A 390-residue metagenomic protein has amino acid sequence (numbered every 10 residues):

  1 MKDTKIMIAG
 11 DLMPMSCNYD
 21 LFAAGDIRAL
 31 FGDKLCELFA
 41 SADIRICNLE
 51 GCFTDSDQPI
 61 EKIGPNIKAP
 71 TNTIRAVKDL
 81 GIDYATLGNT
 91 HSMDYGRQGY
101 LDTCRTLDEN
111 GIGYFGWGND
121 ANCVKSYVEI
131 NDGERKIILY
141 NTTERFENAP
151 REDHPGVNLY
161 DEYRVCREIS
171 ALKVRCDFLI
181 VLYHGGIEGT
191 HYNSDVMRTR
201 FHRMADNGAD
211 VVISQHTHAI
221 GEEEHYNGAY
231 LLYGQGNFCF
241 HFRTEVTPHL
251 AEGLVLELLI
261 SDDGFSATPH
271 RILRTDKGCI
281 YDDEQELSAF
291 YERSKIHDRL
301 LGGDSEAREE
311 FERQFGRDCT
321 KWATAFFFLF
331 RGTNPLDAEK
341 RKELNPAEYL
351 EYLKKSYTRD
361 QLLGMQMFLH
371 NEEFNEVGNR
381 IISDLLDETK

Functional and structural regions predicted by a protein language model:
M1-T90, D94-G96: N-terminal catalytic scaffold of extracellular/periplasmic and nuclease hydrolases that process anionic headgroups
I8-G10, R45-E50, L80-T90, Y114-G118 (+3 more regions): Active-site neighborhood of phospho(di)ester-bond hydrolases with catalytic His/Asp-centered motifs
M15-C17, F53-S56, T90-C104, A121-S126 (+4 more regions): Active-site environment of divalent metal-dependent phosphoester hydrolases
C17-D33, I67-K68, N131-L179, T199 (+1 more regions): Binuclear metal-dependent hydrolase catalytic cores centered on His/Asp/Glu-rich metal-binding motifs
A42-T54, N89, T142, I169-Y192: Short acidic, glycine-rich surface-loop motifs adjacent to enzyme active sites
S56-K78, F178-D210: Active-site-proximal segments of metal-dependent phosphoesterases and phosphodiesterases across multiple
G81-Y84, N193-L254: Conserved beta-sheet core of the metallophosphoesterase superfamily
L250, V255-K390: A short C-terminal boundary segment appended to hydrolase-like catalytic domains
